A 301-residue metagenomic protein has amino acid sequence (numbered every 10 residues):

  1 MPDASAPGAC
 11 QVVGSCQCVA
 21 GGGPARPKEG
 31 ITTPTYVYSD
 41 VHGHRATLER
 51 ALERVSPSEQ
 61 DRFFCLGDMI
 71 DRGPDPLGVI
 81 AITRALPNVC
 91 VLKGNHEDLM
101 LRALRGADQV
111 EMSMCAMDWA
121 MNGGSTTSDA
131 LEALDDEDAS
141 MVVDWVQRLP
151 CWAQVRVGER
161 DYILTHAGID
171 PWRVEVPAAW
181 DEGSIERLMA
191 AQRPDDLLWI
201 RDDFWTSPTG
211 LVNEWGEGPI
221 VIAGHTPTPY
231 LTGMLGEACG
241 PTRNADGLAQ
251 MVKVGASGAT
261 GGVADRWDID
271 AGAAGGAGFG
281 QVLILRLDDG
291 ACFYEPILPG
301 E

Functional and structural regions predicted by a protein language model:
P2, P7-I82: N-terminal active-site segment of His-dependent metallophosphoesterases
P34-H42, Y162-G168, W267-I269: Active-site-proximal beta-strand elements of phosphoester/diester hydrolases
V37, F63-C65, V91-L92, I163 (+2 more regions): Residue-level marker for buried hydrophobic side chains located in beta-strands that build the well-ordered beta-sheet
D40, D68, T83, G94-N95 (+5 more regions): Divalent metal-coordination and catalytic microenvironments
H42-A46, D71-P74, E97-L101, H225-T232 (+1 more regions): Active-site environment of divalent metal-dependent phosphoester hydrolases
P76-Q154, E159-Y162, P171, A178-D195: Active-site neighborhood of divalent metal-dependent phosphoester bond hydrolases
L198-A223, P227, G258: Active site of divalent-metal-dependent phosphoester/diester hydrolases
M234, G240-E301: Binuclear metal-dependent phosphoesterase catalytic core
